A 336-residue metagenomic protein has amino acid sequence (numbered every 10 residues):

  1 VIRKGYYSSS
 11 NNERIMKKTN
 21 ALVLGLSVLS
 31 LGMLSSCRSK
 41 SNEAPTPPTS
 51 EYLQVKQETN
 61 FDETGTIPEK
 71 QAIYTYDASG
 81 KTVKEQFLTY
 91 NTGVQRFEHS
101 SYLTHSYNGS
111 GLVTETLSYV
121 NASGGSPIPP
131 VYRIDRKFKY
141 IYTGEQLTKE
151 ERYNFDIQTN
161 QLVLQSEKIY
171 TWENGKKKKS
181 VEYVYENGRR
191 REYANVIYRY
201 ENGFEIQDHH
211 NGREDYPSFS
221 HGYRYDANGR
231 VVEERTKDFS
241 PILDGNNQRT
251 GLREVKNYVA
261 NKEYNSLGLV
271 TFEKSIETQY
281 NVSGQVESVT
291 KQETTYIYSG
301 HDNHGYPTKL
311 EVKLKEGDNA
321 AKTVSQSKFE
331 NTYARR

Functional and structural regions predicted by a protein language model:
V1-I15: Short, Lys/Arg-enriched N-terminal segments with co-localized hydrophobic residues within the first ~10-30 amino acids
G5, T19-N20, R335: Generic extreme N-terminus detector
Y7, R38-S39: Extended, charged interaction scaffolds in large complex subunits
S8, A21-L22, T171, N211: Short amphipathic alpha-helical "recognition" segments used for binding
I15-L24: Bacterial N-terminal signal peptides that target proteins for export
L26-L31: Core hydrophobic alpha-helical transmembrane segments of single-pass membrane proteins
M33-S36: C-terminal motif of bacterial Sec signal peptides marking the signal peptidase cleavage site
S39-R336: Buried hydrophobic residues that stabilize the cores of well-folded domains
